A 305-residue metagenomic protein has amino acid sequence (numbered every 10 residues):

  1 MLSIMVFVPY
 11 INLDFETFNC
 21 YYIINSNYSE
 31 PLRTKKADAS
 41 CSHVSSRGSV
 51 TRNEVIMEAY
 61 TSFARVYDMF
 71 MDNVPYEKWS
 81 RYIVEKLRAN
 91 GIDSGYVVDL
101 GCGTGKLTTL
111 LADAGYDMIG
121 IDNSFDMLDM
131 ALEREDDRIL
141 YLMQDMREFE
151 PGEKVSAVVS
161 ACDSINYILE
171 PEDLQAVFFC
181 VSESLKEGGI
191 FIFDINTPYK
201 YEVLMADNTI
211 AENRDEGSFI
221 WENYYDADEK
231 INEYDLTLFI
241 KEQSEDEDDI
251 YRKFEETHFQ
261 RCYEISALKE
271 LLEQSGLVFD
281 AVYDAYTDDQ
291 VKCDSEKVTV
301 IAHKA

Functional and structural regions predicted by a protein language model:
L13-F15, Y28: Short hydrophobic targeting helices and cationic amphipathic motifs that mediate membrane/organellar targeting
N53-D93: Conserved class I S-adenosyl-L-methionine
V98, G105-E148: Class I SAM-dependent methyltransferase SAM/SAH-binding core
E150-A157: A short acidic, Gly/Pro-enriched loop at the edge of an enzyme's catalytic core that lines a small-molecule cofactor
Q175-E187: A short glycine-rich, Lys/Arg-flanked "PGG" loop and its adjoining helix->strand segment in the class I
I192-L271: SAM-dependent methyltransferase
F259-A305: C-terminal lobe and adjacent flexible extensions of AdoMet/dcAdoMet transferase-like proteins
